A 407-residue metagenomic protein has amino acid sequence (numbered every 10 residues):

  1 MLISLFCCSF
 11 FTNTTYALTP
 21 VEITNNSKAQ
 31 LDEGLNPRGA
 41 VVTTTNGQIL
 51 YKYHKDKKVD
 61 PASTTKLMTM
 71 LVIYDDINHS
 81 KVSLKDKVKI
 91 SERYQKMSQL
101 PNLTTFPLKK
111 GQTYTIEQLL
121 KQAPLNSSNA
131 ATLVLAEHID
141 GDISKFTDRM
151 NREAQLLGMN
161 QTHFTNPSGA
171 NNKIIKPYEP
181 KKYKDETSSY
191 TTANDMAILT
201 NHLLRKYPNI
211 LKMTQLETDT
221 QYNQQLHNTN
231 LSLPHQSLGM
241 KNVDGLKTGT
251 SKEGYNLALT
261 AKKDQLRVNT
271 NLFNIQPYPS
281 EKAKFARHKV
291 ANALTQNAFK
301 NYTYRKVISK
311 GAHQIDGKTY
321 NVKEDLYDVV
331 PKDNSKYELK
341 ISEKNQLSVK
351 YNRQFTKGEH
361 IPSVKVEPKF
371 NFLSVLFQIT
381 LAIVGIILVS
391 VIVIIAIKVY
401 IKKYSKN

Functional and structural regions predicted by a protein language model:
M1-Y16, I379-V399: Sec-dependent N-terminal signal peptides of Gram-positive bacterial secreted proteins and lipoproteins
L5-A17, K85, N345-Y351: Generic low-polarity alpha-helical segments
F11-N13, M150, R287: Generic signature of intrinsically disordered, low-complexity, basic-rich segments and short cationic peptides
T12-T15, T24, K406: Intrinsic-disorder/low-complexity regions
A17-A193, L204: Active-site-adjacent loops and short helices of periplasmic peptidoglycan-processing enzymes
K176-P177, Y183-A382, I392, A396-N407: Domain-terminus/edge residues, biased toward the C-terminal soluble/receptor-binding domains of extracytoplasmic
